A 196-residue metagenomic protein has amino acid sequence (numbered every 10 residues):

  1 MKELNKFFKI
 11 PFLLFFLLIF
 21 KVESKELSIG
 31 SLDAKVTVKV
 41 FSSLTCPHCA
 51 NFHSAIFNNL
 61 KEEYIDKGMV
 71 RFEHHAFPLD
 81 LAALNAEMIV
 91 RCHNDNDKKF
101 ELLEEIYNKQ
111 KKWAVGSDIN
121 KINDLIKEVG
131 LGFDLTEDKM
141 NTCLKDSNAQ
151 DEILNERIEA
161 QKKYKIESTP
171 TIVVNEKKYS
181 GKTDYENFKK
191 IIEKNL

Functional and structural regions predicted by a protein language model:
K2-P11: Bacterial N-terminal signal peptides that target proteins for export
P11-I19: Bacterial N-terminal signal peptides
E23-V36: A short beta-strand-turn-helix
K25-S28, D124, K194: N-terminal, intrinsically disordered, polar/charged segments of Gram-positive cell-envelope systems that serve as
K39-V40: N-terminal pre-triad scaffold of radical SAM enzymes
S43, F57, E128-L196: C-terminal cap of thioredoxin/glutaredoxin-like
L44, A50-L131: Structural alpha/beta surface segment adjacent to cysteine/selenocysteine redox centers across thiol/disulfide enzymes
